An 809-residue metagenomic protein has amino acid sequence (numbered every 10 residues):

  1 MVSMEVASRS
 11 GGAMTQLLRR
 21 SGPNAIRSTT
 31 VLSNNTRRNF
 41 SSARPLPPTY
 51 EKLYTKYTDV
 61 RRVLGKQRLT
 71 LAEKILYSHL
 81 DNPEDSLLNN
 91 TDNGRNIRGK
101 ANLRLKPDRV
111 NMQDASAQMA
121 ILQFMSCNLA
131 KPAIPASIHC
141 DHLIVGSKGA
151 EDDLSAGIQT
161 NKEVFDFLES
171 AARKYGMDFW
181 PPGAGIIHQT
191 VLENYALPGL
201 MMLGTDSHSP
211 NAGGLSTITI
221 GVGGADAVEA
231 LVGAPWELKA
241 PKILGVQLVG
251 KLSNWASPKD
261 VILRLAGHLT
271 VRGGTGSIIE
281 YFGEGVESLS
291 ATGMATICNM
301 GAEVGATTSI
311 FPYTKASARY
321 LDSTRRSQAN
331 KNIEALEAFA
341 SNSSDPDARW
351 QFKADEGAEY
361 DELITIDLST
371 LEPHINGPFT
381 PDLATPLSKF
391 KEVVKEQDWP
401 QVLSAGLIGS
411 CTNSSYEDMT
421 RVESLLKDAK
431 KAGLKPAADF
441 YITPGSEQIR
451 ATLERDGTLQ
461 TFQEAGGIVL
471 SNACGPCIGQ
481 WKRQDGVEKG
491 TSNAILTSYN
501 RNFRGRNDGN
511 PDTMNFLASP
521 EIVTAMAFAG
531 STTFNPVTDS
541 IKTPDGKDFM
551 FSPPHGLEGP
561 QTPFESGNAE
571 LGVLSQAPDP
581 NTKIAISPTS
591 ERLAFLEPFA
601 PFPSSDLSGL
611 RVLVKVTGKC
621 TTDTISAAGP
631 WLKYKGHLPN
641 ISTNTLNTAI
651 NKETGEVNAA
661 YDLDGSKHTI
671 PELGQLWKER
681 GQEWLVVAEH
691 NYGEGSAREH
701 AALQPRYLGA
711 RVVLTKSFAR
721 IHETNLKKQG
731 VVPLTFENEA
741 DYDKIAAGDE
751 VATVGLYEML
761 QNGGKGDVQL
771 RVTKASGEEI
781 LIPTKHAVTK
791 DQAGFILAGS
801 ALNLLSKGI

Functional and structural regions predicted by a protein language model:
M1-P47: N-terminal mitochondrial targeting presequence
S41-I809: Fe-S-dependent hydro-lyases/dehydratases of central metabolism
